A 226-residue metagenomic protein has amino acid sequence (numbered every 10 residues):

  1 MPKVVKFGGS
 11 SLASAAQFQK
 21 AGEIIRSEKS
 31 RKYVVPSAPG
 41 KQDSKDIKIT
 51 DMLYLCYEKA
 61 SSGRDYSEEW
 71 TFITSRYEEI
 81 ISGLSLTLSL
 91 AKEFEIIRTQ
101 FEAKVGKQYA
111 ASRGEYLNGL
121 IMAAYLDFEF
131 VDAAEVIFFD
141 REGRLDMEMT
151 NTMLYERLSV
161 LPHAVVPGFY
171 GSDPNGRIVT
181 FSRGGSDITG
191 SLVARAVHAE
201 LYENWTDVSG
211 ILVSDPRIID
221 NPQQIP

Functional and structural regions predicted by a protein language model:
M1-P226: Nucleotide/pyrophosphate-binding catalytic subdomain
